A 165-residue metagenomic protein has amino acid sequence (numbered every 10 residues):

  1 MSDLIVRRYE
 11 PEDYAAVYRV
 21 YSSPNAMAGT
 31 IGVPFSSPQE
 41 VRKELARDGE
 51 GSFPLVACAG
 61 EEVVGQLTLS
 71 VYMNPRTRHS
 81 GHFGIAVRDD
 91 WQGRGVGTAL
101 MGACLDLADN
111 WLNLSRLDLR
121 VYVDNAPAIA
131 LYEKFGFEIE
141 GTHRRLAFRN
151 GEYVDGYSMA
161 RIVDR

Functional and structural regions predicted by a protein language model:
R8-Y14, T30-D90, M101-A103, L107 (+1 more regions): Acetyl-CoA-dependent GNAT
R19-V33: Helix-loop element at the rim of GNAT/NAT acetyltransferase active sites that forms part of the acceptor-substrate
R94, T98-A99, N110, V123-G141: Conserved active-site alpha-helix within GNAT-family acetyltransferase domains
R116-V121, E133, E138-V154: Conserved catalytic-core motifs of GNAT/GCN5-like acyltransferases
E152-R165: Terminal substrate-recognition subdomain of acyl/acetyltransferases
